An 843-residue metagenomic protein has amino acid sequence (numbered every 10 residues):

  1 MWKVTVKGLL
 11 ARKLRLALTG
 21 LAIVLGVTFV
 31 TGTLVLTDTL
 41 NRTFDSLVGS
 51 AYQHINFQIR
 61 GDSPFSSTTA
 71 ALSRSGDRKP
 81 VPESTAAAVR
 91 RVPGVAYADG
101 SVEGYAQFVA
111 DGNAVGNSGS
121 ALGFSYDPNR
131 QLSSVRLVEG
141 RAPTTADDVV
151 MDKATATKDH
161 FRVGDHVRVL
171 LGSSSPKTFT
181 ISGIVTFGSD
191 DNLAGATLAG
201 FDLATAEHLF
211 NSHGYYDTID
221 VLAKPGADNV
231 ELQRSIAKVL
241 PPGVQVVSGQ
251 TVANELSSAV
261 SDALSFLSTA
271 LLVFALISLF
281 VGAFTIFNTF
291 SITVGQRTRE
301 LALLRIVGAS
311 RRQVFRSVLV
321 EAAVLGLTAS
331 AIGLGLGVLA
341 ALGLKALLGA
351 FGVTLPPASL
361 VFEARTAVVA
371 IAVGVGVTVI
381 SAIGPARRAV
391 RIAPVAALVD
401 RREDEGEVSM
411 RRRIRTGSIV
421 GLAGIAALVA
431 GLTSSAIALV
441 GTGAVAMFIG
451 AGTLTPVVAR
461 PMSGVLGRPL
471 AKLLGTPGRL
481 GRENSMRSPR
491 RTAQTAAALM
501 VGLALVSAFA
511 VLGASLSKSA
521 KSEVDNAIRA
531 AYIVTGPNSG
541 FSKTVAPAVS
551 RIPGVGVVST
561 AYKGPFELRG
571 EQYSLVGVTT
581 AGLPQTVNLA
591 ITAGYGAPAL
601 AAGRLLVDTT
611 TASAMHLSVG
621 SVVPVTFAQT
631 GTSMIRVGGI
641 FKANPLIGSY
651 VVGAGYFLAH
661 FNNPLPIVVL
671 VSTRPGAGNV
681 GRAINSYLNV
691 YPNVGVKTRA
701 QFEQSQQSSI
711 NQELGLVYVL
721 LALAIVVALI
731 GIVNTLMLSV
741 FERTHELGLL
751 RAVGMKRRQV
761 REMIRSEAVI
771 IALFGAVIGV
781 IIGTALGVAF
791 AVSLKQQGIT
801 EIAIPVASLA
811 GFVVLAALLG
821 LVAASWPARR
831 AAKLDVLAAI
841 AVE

Functional and structural regions predicted by a protein language model:
W2-V6, A11-F280, A350, V524-I528 (+2 more regions): Membrane transport/envelope proteins' first extracytoplasmic loop
K3, K7-G8, R12-F29, T37 (+7 more regions): Hydrophobic alpha-helical bundles that form the membrane domains of multi-pass transporters
A11-L18, F266-T269, R365-P385, G406-M500 (+2 more regions): Alpha-helical transmembrane segments, especially those used as permease/efflux helices and single-pass anchors
V27-I59, P64-F65, S291, A341-F351 (+4 more regions): Alpha-helical transmembrane segments
L40, P357-V368, A430-A446, L516 (+2 more regions): Membrane-water interface of transmembrane alpha-helices in multipass transporters/channels
D77, G441-V445, G450-T611, S621: Juxtamembrane segments of multi-pass membrane proteins
V324-T354, T366-R391, V420-L432, V457-G467 (+3 more regions): Small-residue-rich transmembrane alpha-helices
T492-A496, T560, P666-T673, R682-L818 (+2 more regions): C-terminal transmembrane helical bundles of large multi-pass transporters and their helix-start/helix-kink determinants
